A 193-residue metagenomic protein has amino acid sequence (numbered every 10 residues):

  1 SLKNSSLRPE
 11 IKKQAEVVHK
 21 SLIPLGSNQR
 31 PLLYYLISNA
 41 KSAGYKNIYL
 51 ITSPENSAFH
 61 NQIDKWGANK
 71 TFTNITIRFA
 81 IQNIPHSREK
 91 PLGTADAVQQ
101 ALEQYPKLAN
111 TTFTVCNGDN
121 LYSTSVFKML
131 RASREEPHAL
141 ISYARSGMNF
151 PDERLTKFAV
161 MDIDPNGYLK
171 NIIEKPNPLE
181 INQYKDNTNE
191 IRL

Functional and structural regions predicted by a protein language model:
S1-E16, G26-T112: Conserved N-terminal catalytic core of the sugar/cofactor nucleotidyltransferase
H19: Active-site neighborhood of HAD-like aspartate-dependent phosphohydrolases
S57-A58, L121-S123: Short, active-site-adjacent cap segments at secondary-structure transitions
C116-N117: Active-site acidic Asp-centered loop
S123-L193: Conserved core of the sugar-phosphate nucleotidyltransferase
